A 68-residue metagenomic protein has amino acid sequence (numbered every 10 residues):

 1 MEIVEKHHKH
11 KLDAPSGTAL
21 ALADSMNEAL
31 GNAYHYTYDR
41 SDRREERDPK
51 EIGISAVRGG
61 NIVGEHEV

Functional and structural regions predicted by a protein language model:
E2-V68: C-terminal substrate-binding/catalytic lobe of Rossmann-fold NAD(P)-dependent oxidoreductases
